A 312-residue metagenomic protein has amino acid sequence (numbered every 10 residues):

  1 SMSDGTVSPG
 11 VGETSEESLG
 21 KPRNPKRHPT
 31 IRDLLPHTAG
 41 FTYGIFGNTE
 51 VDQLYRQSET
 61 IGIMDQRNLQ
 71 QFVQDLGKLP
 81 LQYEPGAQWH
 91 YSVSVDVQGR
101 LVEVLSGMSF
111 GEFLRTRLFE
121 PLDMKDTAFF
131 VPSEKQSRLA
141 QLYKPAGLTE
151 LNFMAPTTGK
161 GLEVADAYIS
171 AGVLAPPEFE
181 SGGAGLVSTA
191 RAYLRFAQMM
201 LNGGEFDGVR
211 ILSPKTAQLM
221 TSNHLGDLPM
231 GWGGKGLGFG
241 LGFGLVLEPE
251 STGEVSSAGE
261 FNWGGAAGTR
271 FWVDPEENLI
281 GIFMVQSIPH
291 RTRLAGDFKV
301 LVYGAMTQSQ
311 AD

Functional and structural regions predicted by a protein language model:
M2-S256: Short, surface-exposed loop or secondary-structure junction motifs that flank catalytic or metal-binding residues
L101, W272-V273: Hydrophobic beta-strand positions
T116, M199, L212, F283-V285 (+1 more regions): Composition- and surface-driven signal marking solvent-exposed, interaction-prone regions in large proteins
N262: Short, structured beta-strand/loop micro-motifs enriched in basic residues and often containing a Trp
G265-A267: Short, small/polar residue-rich loop motifs at catalytic or cofactor-binding pockets
R270-W272, N278-S287: Short, well-ordered beta-strand elements
I288-A311: Generic C-terminus detector
